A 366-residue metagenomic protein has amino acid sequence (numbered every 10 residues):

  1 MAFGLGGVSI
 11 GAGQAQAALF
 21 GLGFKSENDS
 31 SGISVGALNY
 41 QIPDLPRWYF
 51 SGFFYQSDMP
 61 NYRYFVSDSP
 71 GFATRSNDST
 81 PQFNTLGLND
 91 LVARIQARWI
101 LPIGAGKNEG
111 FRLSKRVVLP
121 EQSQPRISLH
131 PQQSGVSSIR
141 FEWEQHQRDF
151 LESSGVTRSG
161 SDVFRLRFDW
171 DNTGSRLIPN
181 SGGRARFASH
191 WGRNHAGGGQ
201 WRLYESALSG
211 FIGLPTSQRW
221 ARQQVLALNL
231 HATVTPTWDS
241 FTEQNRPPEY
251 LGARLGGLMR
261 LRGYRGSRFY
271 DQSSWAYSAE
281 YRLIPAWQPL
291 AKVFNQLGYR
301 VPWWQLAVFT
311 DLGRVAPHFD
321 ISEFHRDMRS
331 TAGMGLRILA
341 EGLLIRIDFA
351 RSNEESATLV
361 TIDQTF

Functional and structural regions predicted by a protein language model:
M1-P43, Y49, S128-E142, H146-N180 (+4 more regions): Outer-membrane beta-barrel initiation region
A2, G32, D90-R94, S161-V163 (+7 more regions): Transmembrane beta-barrel architecture of outer-membrane proteins
L5, L19-K25, V35, F50-D58 (+11 more regions): Transmembrane beta-barrel strands of outer-membrane/channel proteins
L5-G11, N39-Q41, W99-L101, W170-N172 (+6 more regions): Residue-level signature of outer-membrane beta-barrel architecture
G23-A93, W220-L258, R268, E355-I362: Outer-membrane beta-barrel translocator/channel fold
Y49-Q223, V315-A316: Transmembrane beta-strand segments of outer-membrane beta-barrel domains in Gram-negative and organellar OMPs
D162-Y299, W303: C-terminal outer-membrane beta-barrel translocator/porin domains of Gram-negative envelope proteins and their
M334-A340, E355-F366: Outer-membrane beta-barrel "beta-signal"
